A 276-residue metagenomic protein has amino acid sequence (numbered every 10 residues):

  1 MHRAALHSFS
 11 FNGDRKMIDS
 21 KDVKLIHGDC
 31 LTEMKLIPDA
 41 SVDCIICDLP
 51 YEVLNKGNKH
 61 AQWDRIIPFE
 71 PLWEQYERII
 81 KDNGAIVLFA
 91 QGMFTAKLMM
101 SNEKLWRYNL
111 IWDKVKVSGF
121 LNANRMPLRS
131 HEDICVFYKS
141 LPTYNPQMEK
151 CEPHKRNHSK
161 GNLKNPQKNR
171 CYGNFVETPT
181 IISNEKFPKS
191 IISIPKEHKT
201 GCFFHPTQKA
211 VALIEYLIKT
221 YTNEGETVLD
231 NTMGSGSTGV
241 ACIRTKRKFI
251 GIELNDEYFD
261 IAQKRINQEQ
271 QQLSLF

Functional and structural regions predicted by a protein language model:
M1-G251, N255-D260, F276: Core catalytic lobe of class I
D260-F276: PRPP-dependent phosphoribosyltransferase catalytic core
